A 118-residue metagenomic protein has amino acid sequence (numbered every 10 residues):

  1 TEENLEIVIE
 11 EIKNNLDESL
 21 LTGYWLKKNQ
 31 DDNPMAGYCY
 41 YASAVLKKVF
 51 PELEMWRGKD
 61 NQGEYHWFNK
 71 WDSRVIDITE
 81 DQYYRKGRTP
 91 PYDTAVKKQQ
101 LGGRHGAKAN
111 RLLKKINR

Functional and structural regions predicted by a protein language model:
T1-R118: A structural boundary/capping signal
